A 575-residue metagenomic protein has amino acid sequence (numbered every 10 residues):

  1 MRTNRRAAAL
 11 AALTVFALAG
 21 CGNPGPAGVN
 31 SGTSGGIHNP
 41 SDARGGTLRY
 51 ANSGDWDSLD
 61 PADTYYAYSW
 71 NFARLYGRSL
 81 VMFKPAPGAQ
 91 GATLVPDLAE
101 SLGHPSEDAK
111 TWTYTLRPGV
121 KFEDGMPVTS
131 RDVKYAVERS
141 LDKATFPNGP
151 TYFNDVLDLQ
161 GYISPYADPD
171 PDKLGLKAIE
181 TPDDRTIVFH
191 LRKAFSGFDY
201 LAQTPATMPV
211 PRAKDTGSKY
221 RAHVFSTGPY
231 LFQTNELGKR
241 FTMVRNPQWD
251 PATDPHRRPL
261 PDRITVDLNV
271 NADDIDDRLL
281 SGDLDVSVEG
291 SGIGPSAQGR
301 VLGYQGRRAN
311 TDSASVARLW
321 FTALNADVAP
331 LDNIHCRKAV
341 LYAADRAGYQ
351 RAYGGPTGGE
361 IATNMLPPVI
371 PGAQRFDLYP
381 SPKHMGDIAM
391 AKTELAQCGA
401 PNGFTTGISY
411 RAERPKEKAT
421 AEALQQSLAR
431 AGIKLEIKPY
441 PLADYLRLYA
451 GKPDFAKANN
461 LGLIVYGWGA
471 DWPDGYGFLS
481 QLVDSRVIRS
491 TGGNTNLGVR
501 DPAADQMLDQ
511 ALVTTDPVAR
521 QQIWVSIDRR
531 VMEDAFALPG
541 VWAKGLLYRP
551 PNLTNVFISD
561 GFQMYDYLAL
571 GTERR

Functional and structural regions predicted by a protein language model:
A17-G20: C-terminal motif of bacterial Sec signal peptides marking the signal peptidase cleavage site
N23, S31-T33, E236, L341-Q374 (+2 more regions): Detector for C-terminal structural segments
A51-E107, F225: N-terminal lobe/hinge region of extracytoplasmic solute-binding protein
K84-A89, K173, R185, H190-P259 (+1 more regions): Gly/Pro-rich hinge or "lid" segments in bacterial periplasmic/extracellular proteins
S101-Y152, V188, R278, P330-D332: Aromatic- and charge-enriched surface segment that lines or borders ligand/interaction sites
T115, D132-K134, R139-P211, E236: Surface-exposed binding/hinge segments that line and control ligand-binding clefts or catalytic entry sites
Y230, T357-Q397, A412-A419: Structural transition elements
Q233-V244, T265-V328, R351-A352: Extracellular/periplasmic solute-recognition and catalytic clefts
